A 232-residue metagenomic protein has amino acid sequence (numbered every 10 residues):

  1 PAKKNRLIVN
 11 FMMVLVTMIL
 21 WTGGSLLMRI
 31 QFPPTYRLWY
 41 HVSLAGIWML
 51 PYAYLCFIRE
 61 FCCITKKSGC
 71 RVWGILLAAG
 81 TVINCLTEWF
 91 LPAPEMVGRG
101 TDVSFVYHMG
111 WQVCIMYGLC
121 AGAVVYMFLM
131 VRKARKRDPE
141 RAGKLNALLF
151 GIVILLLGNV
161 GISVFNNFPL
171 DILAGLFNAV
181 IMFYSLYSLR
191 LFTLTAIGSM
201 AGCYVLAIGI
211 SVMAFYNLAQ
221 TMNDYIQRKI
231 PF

Functional and structural regions predicted by a protein language model:
P1-F11, R59-R71, V131-K144, R190-G198: Membrane-interface helix-boundary motifs at transmembrane edges
K3-A93, V106-V124, F168-N178: Individual alpha-helical transmembrane segments in multi-pass integral membrane proteins
G24-M28, P139-F232: Interfacial "cap-and-anchor" motif at the non-cytosolic start of specific transmembrane alpha-helices
A53-E60, L119-R137, V180-F192: Alpha-helical transmembrane segments in multipass membrane proteins, preferentially the mid-helix core
P94-E95, K136-R137, F232: Short, low-complexity S/T/E/D/G/P-rich linear segments that nucleate or cap local secondary structure
P94-F105, T221-I226: Membrane-interface helix termini and inter-helical loops of multi-pass transporters
Q112-L119, M127-K144, L148-G151: Ordered, small/hydrophobic-rich secondary-structure cores
